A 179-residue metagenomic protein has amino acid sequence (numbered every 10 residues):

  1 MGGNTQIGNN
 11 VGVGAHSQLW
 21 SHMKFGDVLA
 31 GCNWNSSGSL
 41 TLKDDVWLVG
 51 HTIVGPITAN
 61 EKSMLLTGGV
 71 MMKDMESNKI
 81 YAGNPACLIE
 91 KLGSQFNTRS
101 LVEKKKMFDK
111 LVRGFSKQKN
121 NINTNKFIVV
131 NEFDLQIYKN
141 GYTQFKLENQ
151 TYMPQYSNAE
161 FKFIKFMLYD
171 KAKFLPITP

Functional and structural regions predicted by a protein language model:
M1-A59, P85, E90-S94: Flexible, glycine/small-residue-enriched loop-and-beta-strand segment within the central core of proteins
T5-G8, G68, T124-N125, N131-E132: Intrinsically disordered, low-complexity boundary segments flanking structured domains
G12, W47, M64-L65, V70 (+1 more regions): Short-chain dehydrogenase/reductase
G14, G31, H51-I53, K79-I80 (+1 more regions): Short, highly charged low-complexity linear segments
I57-T58, G69, M75: Short beta-to-alpha loop/turn elements within the nucleotide-binding domains of ABC transporters
K73-N78, P85, I89: Contiguous mid-protein beta-loop-alpha structural module that forms a pocket-lining wall or clamp of enzyme active
N84-P179: Terminal amphipathic alpha-helical/low-complexity segments used for targeting or macromolecular assembly
